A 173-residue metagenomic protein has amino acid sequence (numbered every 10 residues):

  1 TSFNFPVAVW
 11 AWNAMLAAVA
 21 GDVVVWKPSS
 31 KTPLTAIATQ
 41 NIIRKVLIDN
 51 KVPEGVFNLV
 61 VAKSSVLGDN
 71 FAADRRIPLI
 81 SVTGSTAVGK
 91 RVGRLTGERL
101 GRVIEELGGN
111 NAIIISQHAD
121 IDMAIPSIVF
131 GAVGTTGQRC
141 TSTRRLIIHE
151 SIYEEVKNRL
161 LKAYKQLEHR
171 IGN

Functional and structural regions predicted by a protein language model:
T1-M123: Rossmann-like NAD(P) dinucleotide-binding subdomain of oxidoreductase/dehydrogenase enzymes
A87-N173: ALDH superfamily catalytic-core signature
